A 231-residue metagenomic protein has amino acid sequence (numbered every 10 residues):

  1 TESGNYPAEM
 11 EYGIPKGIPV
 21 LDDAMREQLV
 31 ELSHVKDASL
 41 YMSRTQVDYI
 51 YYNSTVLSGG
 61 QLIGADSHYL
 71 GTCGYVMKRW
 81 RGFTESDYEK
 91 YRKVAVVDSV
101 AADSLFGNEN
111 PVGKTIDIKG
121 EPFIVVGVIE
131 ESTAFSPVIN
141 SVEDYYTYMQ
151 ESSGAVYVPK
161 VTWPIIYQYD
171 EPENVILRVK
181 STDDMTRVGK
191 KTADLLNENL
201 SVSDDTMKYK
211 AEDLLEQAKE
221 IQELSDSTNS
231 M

Functional and structural regions predicted by a protein language model:
T1-Q61, H68-G71, Y88, P164-Q168 (+4 more regions): Hydrophobic, regular-secondary-structure patches
E2-S3, Y41, A65, V128-E131 (+2 more regions): Generic beta-structure capping elements
S3-Y6, E173, L177-M185, G189-S230: A cross-kingdom feature of multi-pass membrane systems that activates on extracytoplasmic/periplasmic
G13-D22, V56-G59, D144-Y157, K208-Y209 (+1 more regions): Glycine-rich, flexible loop segments associated with nucleotide phosphate handling
K36-D37, V76, I124, M207: Conserved beta-strand segments of alpha/beta enzyme cores
Y51, S136-V138, I221-L224: Short, well-ordered secondary-structure micro-motifs
H68-F83, K93-V202: Mid-to-C-terminal secondary-structure elements that act as membrane-proximal/extracytoplasmic interface segments
